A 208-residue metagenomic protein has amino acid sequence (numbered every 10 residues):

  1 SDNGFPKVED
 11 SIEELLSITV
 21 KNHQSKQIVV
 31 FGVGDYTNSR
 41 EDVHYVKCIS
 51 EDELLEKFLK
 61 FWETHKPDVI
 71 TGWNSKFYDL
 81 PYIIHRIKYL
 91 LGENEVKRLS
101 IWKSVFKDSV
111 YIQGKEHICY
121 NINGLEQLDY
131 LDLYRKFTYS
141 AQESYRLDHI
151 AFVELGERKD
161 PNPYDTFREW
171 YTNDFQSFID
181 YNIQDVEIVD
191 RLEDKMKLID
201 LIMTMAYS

Functional and structural regions predicted by a protein language model:
S1, N22-Q24, K76, D129-Y134 (+1 more regions): Short, flexible loop/turn elements at secondary-structure junctions
S1, V30-G34, Q127-D129: Active-site-proximal beta-strand elements of phosphoester/diester hydrolases
S1-V20: Entry/capping segment at the start of metal-dependent catalytic domains with acidic active-site entry clusters
D2-G4, Q27, F77-L80, R135 (+1 more regions): Flexible loop/turn segments at secondary-structure boundaries
L15-K21, D52, W62: N-terminal cofactor/phosphate-binding cores enriched in small/glycine residues, especially glycine-rich loops such as
K21-D42: Electropositive, glycine- and tryptophan-enriched low-complexity nucleic-acid-binding patches
T37-E143: Conserved DEDDh/DEDDy metal-dependent 3′-5′ exonuclease domain
V96-S100, S104-S208: Conserved "right-hand" nucleotidyltransferase catalytic core of DNA-directed polymerases
